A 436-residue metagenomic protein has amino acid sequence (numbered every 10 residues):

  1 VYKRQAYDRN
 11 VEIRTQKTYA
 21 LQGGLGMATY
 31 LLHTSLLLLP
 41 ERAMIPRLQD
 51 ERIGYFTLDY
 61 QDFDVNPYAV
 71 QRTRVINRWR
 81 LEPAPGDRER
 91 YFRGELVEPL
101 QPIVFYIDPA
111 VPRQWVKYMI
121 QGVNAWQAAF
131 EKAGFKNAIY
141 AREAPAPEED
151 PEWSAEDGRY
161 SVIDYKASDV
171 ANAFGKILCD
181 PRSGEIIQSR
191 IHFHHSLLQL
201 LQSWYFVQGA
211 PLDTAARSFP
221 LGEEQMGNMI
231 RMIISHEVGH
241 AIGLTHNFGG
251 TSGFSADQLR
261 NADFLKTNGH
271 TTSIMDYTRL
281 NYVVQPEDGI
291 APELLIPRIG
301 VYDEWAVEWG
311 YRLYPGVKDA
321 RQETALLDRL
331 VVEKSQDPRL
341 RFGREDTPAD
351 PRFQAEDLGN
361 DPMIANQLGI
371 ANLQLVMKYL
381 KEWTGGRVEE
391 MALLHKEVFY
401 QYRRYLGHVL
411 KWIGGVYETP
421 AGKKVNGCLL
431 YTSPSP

Functional and structural regions predicted by a protein language model:
V1-Q5, Y431-P436: Conserved small/polar residues in nucleotide/adenosyl-binding loops
K3-V111, A129, A133, A144-L201 (+1 more regions): Auxiliary tRNA-acceptor-end handling modules of aminoacyl-tRNA synthetases
P109, R113-Q121, E224-M229, K396: Soluble non-cytosolic domains of exported or imported proteins
P112-A138: Zn2+-dependent metallopeptidase catalytic core
A129-A133, A241, Y405: Structured segments of extracytoplasmic/periplasmic soluble domains in secreted or envelope-associated proteins
E143-K166, N228-Q285: The catalytic-center signature of Zn2+-dependent metalloproteases
H194-L221, I233, P292-D319: Polar, glycine-rich mid-to-C-terminal structural blocks that act as macromolecule-binding/assembly scaffolds
T251-S433: Conserved catalytic/binding loops enriched for acidic/polar residues
